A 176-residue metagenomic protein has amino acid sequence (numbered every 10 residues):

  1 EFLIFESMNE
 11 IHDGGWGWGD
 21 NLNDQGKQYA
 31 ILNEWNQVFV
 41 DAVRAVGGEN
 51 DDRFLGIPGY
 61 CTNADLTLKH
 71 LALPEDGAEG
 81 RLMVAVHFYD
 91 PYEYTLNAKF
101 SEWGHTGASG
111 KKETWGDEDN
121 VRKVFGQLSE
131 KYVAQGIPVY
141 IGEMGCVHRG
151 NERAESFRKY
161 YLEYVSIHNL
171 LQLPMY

Functional and structural regions predicted by a protein language model:
E1-W115, G126-C146, L171: Active-site region of glycoside hydrolase catalytic domains
D24-I31, N120, R153-S156: Extracytoplasmic/periplasmic, Sec-exported soluble proteins
Q25, N151, S166-H168: Alpha-helical interaction segments
E34, V38, N120-K123, Q127 (+1 more regions): Extracytoplasmic/secreted proteins, especially bacterial periplasmic and envelope-associated proteins
L96-F100, G150-L162: Histidine/acidic-residue-rich catalytic or RNA/ligand-binding cores of hydrolases and nuclease-related proteins
R149-G150, Y176: Short active-site-adjacent structural elements
S156-Y176: Extended, alpha-helix-rich binding/interface surfaces that flank or overlap catalytic cores and mediate recognition
